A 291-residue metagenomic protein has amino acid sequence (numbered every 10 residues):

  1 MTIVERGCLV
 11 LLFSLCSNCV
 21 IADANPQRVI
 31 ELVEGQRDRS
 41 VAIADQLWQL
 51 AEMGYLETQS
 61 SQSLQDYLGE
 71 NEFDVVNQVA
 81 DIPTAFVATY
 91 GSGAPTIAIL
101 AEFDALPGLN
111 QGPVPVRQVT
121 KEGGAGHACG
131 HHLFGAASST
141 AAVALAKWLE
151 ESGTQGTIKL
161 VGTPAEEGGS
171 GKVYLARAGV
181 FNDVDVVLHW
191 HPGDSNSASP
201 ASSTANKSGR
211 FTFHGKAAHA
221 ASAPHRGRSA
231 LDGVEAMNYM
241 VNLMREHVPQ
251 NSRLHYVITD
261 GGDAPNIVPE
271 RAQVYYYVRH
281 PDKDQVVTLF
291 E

Functional and structural regions predicted by a protein language model:
M1-I3: N-terminal secretory signal peptides that target proteins for export/translocation
G7-N18: Bacterial N-terminal signal peptides
D23-H127, H132, A136-G156: Acidic/His- and Gly-rich active-site-bordering loop/insert found across diverse amide/peptide-bond hydrolases
P115-G126, H132-L133, L149-R271, R279: Histidine/acidic-residue-rich, glycine-tolerant segments that coordinate divalent metal ions
A141, M237-M240, E291: Short, well-ordered amphipathic alpha-helical segments that serve as non-catalytic structural scaffolds within diverse
P281-K283: Short beta-alpha connecting loops at secondary-structure transitions that line or flank enzyme active sites
Q285-F290: Solvent-exposed, non-transmembrane alpha-helical starts
